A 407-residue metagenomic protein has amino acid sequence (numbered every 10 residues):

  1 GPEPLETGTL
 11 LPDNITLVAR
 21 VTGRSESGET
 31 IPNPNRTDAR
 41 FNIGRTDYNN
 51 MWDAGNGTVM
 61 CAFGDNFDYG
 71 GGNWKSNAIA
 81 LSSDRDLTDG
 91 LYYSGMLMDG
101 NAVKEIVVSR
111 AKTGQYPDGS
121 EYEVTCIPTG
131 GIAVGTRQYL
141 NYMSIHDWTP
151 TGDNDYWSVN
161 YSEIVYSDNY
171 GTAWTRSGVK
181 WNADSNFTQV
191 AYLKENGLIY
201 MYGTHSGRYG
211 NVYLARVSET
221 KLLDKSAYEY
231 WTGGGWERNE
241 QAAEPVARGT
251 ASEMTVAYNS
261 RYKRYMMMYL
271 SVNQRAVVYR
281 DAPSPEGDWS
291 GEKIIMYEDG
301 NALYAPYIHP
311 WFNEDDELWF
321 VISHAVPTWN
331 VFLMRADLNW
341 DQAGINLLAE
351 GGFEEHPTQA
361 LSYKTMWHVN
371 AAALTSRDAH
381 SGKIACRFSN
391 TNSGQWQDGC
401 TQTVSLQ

Functional and structural regions predicted by a protein language model:
P2-G44, D53-V124, A133-D184, E195-G249 (+3 more regions): Beta-rich carbohydrate-recognition and catalytic domains
D47-Y48, G64, N370, S376: Secretory pathway targeting signatures of secreted, lumenal, and periplasmic proteins
Y48, T125-P128: A structural signal for short, hydrophobic beta-strand segments that form beta-sheets in beta-rich/all-beta domains
I79-A80, I164, V190, V256 (+4 more regions): Short beta-strand element of the conserved SAM-dependent methyltransferase core
E123, G130-G131, S405-Q407: Exposed beta-sheet edge/beta-hairpin loop segments within beta-rich domains
I127-T129, A183-A191, A251-M254, A302-Y307: Repeated scaffold domains used in trafficking and secretory/extracellular systems, primarily beta-propellers
Q342-Q407: Extracellular and organelle-lumenal recognition/adhesion modules and their flexible linkers in secreted
